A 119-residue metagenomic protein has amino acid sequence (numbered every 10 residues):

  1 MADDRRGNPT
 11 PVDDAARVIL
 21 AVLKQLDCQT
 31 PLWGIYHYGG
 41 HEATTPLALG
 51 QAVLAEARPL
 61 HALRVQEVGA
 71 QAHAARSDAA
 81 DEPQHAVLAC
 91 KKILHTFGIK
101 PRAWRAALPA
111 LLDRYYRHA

Functional and structural regions predicted by a protein language model:
M1-R6, G34-A43, T96: Glycine-rich Rossmann NAD(P)(H)-binding loop
A2-Q25, G34: Substrate-positioning beta->alpha
G7-T10, T44, L88, I99-R102: Residue-level signal for the nucleotide or nucleotide-sugar donor/cofactor binding architecture
A16-L23, V53, L108-Y115: Hydrophobic "lid"/C-terminal helical patch of Rossmann-like NAD(P)-dependent dehydrogenase/epimerase domains
V18, Q25-D78, A119: Mid/C-terminal beta-alpha module of Rossmann-like enzyme folds, strongest in SDR-family dehydrogenases/epimerases
A74-T96, P101: A hydrophobic C-terminal alpha-helical subdomain
L94, W104-A119: Amphipathic terminal alpha-helices
